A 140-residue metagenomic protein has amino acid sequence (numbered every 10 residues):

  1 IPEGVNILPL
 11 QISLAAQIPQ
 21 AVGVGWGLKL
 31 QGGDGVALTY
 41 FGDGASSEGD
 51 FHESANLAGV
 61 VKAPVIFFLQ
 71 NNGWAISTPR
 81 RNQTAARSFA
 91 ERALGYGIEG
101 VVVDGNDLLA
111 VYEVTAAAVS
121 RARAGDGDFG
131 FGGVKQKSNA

Functional and structural regions predicted by a protein language model:
I1-V61, N82-A85, A90, G95-G97: Cofactor-binding active-site loop characterized by glycine-rich and histidine/acidic residues
V5, F41-S47, L69-A75, N106-L109 (+1 more regions): Acidic, glycine-rich active-site loops and adjacent beta-strand->loop/helix elements that engage anionic groups
L10, V111-V114, A140: Short, solvent-exposed polar/charged micro-motifs at secondary-structure junctions
G27, E99-L109, G132-S138: Short flexible/disordered coil segments
V36-Y40, I66-F68, G130-V134: Structural motif
V60-A63, Q70-R123: Ligand/cofactor pocket segment of small-molecule handling proteins
R121-A140: Glycine/aspartate-rich loop-and-adjacent alpha/beta segment that forms the canonical ThDP
